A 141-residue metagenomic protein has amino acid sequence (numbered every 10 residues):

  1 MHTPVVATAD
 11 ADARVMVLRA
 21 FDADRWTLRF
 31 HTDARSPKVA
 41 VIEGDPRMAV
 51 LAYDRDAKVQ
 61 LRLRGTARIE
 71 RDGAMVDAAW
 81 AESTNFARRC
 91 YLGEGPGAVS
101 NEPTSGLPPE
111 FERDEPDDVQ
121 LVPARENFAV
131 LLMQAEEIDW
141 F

Functional and structural regions predicted by a protein language model:
M1-R25, R29, V41: An N-terminal domain-cap segment
H2, R14, P46, E126-A129 (+1 more regions): Short beta-strand or tight-loop elements that sit immediately N-terminal to catalytic metal-binding acidic residues
P4-A7, P46-Y53: Short conserved beta-strand and strand-loop elements enriched in small hydrophobics with frequent Asp/Gly
T8, F30-D33, Y53, Q134: Short His-Asn-centered micro-motif
L28, T32-A34, G44-M48, V59-R68: Active-site-adjacent structural patch at catalytic or cofactor/ligand-binding sites
S36-V39, M48-A49, D139: Histidine-centered metal-chelating micro-motifs
V39, R55-V59: Short Lys/Arg-rich amphipathic alpha-helical segments
Q60-F141: Charged, gly/pro-rich active-site loop segments
